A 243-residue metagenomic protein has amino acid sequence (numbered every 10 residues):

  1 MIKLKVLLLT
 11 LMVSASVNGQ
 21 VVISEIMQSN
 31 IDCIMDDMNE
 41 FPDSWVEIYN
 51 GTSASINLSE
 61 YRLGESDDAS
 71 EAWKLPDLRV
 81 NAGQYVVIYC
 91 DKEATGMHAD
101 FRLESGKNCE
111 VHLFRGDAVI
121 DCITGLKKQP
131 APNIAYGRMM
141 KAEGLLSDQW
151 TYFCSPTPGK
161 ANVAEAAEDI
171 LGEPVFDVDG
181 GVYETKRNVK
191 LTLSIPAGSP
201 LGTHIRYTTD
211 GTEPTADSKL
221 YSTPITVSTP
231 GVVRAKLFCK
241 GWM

Functional and structural regions predicted by a protein language model:
L4, E47, Y61, T185-V189 (+1 more regions): Generic alpha-helical hydrophobic packing signal
L4-A15: Sec-dependent N-terminal signal peptides
K5-L7, T52, T192: Residue-level detector of intrinsically disordered/flexible regions characterized by low predicted structural confidence
L8, M35-D37, D100-R102, G125 (+3 more regions): Residues embedded in well-ordered secondary-structure elements
N18-S147, D217: Activation on beta-sandwich/Ig-like modules and their edge loops
R79, I88, A131, G137-M243: Short, compositionally stereotyped local motifs that mark structural "simplifiers"
